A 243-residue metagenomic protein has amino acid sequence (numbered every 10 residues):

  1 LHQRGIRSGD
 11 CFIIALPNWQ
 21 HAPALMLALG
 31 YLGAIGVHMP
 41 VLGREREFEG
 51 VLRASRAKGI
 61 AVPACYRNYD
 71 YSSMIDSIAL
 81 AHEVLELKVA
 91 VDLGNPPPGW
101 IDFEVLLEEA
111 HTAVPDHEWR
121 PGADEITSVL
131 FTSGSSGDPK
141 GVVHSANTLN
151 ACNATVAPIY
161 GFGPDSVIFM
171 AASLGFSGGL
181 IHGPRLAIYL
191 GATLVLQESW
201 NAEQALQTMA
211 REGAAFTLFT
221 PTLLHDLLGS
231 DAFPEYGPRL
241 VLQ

Functional and structural regions predicted by a protein language model:
L1-R46, A172: Conserved AMP-binding/adenylate-forming
L27-G33, R53-A54, F176, L186-Y189: Short hydrophobic alpha-helices that are characteristic scaffold elements of the AMP-binding
V62-D76, W200-N201, A214-Q243: Adenylate-forming
Y66-A123: ANL superfamily adenylate-forming
E108-F131, D138, I159-V167: Conserved pre-ATP/AMP-binding loop-to-beta segment of ANL
T127-A151: Conserved AMP-binding A3 loop
N150-V167, L174-F216, L224-S230: Conserved AMP-binding/adenylation subdomain of ANL enzymes
